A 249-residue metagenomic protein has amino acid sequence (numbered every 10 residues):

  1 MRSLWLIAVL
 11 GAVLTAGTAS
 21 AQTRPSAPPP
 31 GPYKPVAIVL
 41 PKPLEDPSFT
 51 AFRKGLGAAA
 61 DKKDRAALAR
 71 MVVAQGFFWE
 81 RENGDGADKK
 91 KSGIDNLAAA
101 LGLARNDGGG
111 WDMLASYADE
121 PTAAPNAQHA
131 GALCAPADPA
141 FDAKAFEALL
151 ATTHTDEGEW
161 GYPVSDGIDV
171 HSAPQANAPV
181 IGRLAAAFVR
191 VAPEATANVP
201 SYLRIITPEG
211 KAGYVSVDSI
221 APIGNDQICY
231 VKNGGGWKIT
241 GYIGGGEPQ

Functional and structural regions predicted by a protein language model:
M1-I7: Bacterial N-terminal signal peptides that target proteins for export
I7-A16: Bacterial N-terminal signal peptides
G17-A21: Sec/Tat signal peptide C-region and signal peptidase I cleavage site
T23-A58, R70: Short, low-complexity N-terminal intrinsically disordered segments enriched in polar/charged residues
D64-Q75: Short, well-ordered alpha-helical segments enriched in acidic and aromatic residues
G76-G93: Short, charge-rich amphipathic alpha-helical segments embedded in non-transmembrane helical bundles/solenoids
G102-W160, I206-Q249: Boundary regions of SH3-family modules and the immediately adjacent low-complexity/disordered segments in eukaryotic
V180-P222: SH3/SH3-like beta-barrel superfamily modules
